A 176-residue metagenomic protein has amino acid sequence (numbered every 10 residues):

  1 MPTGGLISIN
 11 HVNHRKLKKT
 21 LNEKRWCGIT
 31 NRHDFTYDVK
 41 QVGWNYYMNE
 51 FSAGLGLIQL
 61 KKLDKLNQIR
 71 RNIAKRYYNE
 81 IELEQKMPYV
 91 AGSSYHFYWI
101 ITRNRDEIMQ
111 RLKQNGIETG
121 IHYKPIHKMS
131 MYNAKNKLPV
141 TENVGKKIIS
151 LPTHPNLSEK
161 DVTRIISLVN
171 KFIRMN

Functional and structural regions predicted by a protein language model:
M1-G5, G56: Adenylate-forming
G5-V12: Short beta-strand-to-turn element immediately C-terminal to the catalytic PLP-Schiff-base lysine in fold type I
V12-N176: PLP-dependent aminotransferase class I/II
